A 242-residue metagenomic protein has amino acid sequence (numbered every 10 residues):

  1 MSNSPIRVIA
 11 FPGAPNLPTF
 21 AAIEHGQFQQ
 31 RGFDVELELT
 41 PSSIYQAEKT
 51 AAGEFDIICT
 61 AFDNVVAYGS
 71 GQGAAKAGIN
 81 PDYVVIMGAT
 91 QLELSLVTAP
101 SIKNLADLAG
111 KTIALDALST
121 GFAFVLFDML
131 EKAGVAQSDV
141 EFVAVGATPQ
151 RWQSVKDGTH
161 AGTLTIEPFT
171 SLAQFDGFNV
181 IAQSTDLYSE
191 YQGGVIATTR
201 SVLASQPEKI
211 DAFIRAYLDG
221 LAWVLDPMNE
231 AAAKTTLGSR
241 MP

Functional and structural regions predicted by a protein language model:
S2-Q137, F142-V145, A161-E167, V180-Q183 (+1 more regions): Short, glycine-/small- and polar/acidic-enriched structural segments that line small-molecule recognition paths
Q46-A47, N64, Q150-S154, F169-T170 (+1 more regions): Short, hydrophobic alpha-helical packing/hinge segments within bilobed ligand-binding/sensory domains
L94-V97, V195-T198, V202-L203: Short glycine- and hydrophobic/aromatic-rich loop-to-beta-strand nucleating segment in the catalytic cores
T148-G177: Loop-centered beta-sheet repeat module
Y191-R200, I214-L218: Active-site-proximal catalytic alpha-helix in oxidoreductases
A204-P242: Secondary-structure end/capping motifs
